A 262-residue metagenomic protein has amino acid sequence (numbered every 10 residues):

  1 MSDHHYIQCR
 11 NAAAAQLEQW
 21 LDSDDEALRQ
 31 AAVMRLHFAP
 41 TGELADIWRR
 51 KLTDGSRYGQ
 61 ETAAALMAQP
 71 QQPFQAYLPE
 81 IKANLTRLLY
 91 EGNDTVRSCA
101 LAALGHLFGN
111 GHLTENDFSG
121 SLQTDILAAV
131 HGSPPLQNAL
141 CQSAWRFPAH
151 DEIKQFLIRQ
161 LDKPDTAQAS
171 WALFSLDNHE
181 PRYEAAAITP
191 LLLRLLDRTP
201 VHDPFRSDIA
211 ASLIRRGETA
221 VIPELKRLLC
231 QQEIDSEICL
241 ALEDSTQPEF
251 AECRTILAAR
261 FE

Functional and structural regions predicted by a protein language model:
M1-C9, A27-P40, R50, Y58-A76 (+5 more regions): Structural detector for internal amphipathic alpha-helices that build alpha-solenoid repeat scaffolds
Q8-W20, T41-T53, Q72-Y90, N110-A128 (+4 more regions): Amphipathic alpha-helical scaffolding segments comprising HEAT/armadillo-like alpha-solenoid repeats
D22-A27, R198: Short, compositionally biased strand/turn segments that nucleate or flank brief secondary-structure elements
S23, D54-Y58, R87-T95, H131-G132 (+1 more regions): Short coil/turn segments at helix-helix junctions and helix-capping linkers within large alpha-helical proteins
Q231-E262: Hydrophilic extracytoplasmic domains
